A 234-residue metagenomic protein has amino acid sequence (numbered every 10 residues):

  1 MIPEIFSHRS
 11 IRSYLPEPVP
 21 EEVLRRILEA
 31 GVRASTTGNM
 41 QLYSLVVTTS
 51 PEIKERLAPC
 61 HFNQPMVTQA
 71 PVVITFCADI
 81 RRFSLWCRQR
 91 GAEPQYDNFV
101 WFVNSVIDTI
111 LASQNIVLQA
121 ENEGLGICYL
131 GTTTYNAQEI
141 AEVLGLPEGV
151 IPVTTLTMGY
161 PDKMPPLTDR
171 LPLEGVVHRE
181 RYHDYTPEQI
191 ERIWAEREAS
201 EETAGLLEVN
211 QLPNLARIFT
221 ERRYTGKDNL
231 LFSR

Functional and structural regions predicted by a protein language model:
M1-R234: Acidic, surface-exposed loops and disordered segments
